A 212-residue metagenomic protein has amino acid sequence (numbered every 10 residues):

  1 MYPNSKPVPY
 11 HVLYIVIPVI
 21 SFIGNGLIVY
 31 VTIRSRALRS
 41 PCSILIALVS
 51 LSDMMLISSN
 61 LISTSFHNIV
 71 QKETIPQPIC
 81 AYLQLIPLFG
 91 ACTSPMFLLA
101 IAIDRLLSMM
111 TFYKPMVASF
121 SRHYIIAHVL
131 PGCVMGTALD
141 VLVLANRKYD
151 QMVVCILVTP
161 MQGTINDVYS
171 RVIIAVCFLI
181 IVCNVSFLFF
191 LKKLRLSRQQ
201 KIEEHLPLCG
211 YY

Functional and structural regions predicted by a protein language model:
M1-Y212: Seven-transmembrane-like multi-pass membrane architecture, highlighting hydrophobic TM helices and the outer-facing
